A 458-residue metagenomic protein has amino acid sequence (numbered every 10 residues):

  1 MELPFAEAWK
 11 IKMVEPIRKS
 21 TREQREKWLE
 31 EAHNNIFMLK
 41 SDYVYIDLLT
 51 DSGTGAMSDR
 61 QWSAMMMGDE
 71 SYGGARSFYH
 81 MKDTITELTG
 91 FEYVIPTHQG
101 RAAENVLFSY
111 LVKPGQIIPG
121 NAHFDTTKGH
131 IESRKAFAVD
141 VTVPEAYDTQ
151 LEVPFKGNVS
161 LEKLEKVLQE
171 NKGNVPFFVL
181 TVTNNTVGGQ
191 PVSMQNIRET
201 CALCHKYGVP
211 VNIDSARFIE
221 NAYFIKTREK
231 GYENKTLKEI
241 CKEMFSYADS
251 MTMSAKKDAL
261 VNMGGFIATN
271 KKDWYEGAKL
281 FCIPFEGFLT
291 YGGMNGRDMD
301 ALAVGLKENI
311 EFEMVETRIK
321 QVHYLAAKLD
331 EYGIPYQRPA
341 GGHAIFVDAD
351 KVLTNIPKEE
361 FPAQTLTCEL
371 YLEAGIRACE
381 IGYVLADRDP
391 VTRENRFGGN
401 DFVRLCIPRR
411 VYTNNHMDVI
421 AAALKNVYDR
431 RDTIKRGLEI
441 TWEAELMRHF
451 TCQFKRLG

Functional and structural regions predicted by a protein language model:
E2-N34, M38-K40, D47-G55, Q61 (+3 more regions): Conserved PLP-enzyme active-site core in the AAT-like
F137-D140, T269, W274-G277, R297 (+1 more regions): Flexible glycine/proline-rich, aromatic-decorated loop/lid segments
T183, Y275-E276, T354-P362, R410-V419: Short, conserved charged micro-motifs
S254, P339-A340, I381-V384: Acidic carboxylate-rich catalytic motifs and surrounding loops in phosphoryl-/glycosyl-chemistry enzymes
M263, H343, D401-L405: Short amphipathic alpha-helical segments
N309, L385-G458: PLP-dependent enzyme catalytic core of the Aspartate aminotransferase-like
E316, V322, D350-R377, V391-G398: Active-site loop ensemble at the mouth of alpha/beta enzyme cores that anchors a bound cofactor
V322-H323, Q337-A349: Conserved glycine-rich beta-strand-loop-beta hairpin in the small C-terminal domain of fold type I
